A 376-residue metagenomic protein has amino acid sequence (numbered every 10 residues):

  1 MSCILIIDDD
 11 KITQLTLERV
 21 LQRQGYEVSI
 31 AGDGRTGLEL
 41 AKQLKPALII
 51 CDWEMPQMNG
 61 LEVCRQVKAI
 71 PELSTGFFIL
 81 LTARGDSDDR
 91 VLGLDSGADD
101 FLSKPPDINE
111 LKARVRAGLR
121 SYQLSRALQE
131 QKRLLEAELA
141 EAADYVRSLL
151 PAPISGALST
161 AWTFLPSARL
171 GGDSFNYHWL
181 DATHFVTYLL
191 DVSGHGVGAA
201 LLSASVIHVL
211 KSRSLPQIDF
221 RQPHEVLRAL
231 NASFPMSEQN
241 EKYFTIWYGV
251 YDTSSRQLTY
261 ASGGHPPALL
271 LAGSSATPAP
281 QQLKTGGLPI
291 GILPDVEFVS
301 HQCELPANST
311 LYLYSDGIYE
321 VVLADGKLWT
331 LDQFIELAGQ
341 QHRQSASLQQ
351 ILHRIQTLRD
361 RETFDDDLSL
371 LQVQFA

Functional and structural regions predicted by a protein language model:
S2, K11-S29: Two-component/phosphorelay signaling modules centered on CheY-like receiver
I12, G32-T36, K45-A47, N59-R65: Acidic catalytic/metal-coordinating carboxylates
Q14, P56-Q57, R65, S74 (+3 more regions): The feature encodes the CheY-like receiver
E27, A47-I49, W53-Q57, L61 (+2 more regions): The short loop immediately C-terminal to the conserved phospho-acceptor aspartate in CheY-like receiver
M55, V67, G93: Receiver (REC) domain active-site loop signature in two-component systems and cognate sites in sensor histidine kinases
Q129-L311, D360-A376: … and, occasionally, acidic/histidine-rich disordered N-termini of signaling adaptors
E304-S309, L313, I318-A376: C-terminal catalytic subdomain
